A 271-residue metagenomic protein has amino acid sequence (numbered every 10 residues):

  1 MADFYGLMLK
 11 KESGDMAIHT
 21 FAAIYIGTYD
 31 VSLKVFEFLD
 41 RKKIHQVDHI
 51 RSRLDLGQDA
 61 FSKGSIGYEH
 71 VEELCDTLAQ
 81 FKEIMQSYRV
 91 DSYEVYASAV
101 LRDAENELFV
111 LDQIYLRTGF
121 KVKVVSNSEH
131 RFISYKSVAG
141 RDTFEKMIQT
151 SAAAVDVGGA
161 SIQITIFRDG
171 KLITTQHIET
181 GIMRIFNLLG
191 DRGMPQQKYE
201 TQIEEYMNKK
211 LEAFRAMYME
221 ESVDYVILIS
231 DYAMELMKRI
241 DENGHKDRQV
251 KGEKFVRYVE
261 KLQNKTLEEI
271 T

Functional and structural regions predicted by a protein language model:
M1-L7, Y135, I162: Intrinsic structural disorder
A2-K11, M16-A22, I26-S32, F36-A97 (+1 more regions): N-terminal glycine/serine-rich phosphate-binding loop of ATP-dependent small-molecule kinases, especially carbohydrate
L9, G14-I44, K146-I178, D231: Gly/Thr-rich phosphate-binding beta-strand-loop-beta motif of the actin/hexokinase/Hsp70
F21, D59-E83, S87, V100-V110 (+3 more regions): Helical "lid/coupling" subdomains associated with nucleotide-phosphate turnover
L54-L56, L101, V157: Long, contiguous hydrophobic alpha-helical segments, chiefly transmembrane helices and signal peptides
